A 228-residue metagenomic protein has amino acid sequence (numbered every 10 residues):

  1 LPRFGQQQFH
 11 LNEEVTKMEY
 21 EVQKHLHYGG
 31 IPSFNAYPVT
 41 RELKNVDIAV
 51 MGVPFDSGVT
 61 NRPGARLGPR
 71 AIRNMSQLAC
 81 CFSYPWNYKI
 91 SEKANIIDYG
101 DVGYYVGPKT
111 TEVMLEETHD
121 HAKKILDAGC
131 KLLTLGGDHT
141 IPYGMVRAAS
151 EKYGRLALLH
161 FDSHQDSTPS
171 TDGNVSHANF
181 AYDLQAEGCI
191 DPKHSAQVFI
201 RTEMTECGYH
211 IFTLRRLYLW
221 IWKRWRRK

Functional and structural regions predicted by a protein language model:
L1: Non-catalytic nucleic-acid-binding interfaces of large nucleic-acid enzymes and RNP effectors
F4, F9-K228: Conserved alpha-helical scaffold segments that buttress catalytic/binding sites
